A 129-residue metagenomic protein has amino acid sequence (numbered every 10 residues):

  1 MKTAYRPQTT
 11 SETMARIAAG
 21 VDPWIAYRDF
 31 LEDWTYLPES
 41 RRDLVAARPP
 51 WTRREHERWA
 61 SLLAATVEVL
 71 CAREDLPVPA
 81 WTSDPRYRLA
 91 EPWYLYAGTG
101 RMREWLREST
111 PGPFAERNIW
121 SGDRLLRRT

Functional and structural regions predicted by a protein language model:
K2-P77: Charged, helix-prone or intrinsically disordered regulatory segments positioned adjacent to compact structured domains
L70-T129: Charge-dense, extended regions
